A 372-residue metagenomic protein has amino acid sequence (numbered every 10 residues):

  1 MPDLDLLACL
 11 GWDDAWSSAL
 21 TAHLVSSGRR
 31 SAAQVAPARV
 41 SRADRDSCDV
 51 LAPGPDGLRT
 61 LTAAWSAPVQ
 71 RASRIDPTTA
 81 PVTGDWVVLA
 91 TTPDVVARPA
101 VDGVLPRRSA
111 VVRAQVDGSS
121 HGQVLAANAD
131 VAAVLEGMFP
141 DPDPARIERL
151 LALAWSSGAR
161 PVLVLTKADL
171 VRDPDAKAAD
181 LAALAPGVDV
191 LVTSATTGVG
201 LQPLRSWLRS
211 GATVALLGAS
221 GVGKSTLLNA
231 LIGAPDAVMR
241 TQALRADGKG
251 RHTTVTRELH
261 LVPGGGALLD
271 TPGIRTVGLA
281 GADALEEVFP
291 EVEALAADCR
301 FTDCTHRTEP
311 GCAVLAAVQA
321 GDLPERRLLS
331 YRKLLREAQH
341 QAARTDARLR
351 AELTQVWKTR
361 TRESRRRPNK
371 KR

Functional and structural regions predicted by a protein language model:
M1-C9, S31-Q34, G57, A64 (+7 more regions): Helix-rich effector regions associated with P-loop NTPase G domains
M1-R29: OB/S1-fold single-stranded nucleic-acid-binding modules and their adjacent gly/ser/pro-rich low-complexity linkers
R39-A43, V104, L244: Residue-level recognition of beta-strand microenvironments
D46-V50: Short aromatic-glycine-enriched beta-strand elements
T91-A97, M138-P140, S220: Short, charged beta-turn/beta-strand-edge "cap" motif at the junction between a beta-strand and an adjacent loop
A145-S156: Histidine-anchored nucleotide/phosphate-binding helix
R160, K167-V222: Canonical P-loop GTPase G-domain recognition
S225-T226, A230: Walker A/P-loop
